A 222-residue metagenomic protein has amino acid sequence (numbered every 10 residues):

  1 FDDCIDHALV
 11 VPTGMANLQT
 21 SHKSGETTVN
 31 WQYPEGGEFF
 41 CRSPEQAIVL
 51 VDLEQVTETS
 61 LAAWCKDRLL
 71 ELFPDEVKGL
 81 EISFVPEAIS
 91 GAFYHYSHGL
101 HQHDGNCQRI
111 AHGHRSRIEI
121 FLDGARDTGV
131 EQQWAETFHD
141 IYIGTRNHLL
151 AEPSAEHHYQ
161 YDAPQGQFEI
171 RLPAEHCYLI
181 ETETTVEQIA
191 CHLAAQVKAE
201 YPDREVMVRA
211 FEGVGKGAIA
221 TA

Functional and structural regions predicted by a protein language model:
F1-A222: Charge-rich, low-complexity N-terminal segments
